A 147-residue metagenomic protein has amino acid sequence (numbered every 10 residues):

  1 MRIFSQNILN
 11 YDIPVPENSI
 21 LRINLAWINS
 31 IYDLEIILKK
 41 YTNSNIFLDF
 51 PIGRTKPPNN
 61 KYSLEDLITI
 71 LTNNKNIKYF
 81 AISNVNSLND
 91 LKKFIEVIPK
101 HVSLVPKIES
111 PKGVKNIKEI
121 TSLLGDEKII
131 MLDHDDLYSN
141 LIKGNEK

Functional and structural regions predicted by a protein language model:
M1-K147: Conserved alpha/beta-domain cores
